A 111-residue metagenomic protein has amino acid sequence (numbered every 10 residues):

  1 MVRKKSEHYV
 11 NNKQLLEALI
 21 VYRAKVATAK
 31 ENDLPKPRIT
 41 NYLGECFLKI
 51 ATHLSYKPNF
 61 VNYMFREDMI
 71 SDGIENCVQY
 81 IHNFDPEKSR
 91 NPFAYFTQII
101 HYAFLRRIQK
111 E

Functional and structural regions predicted by a protein language model:
M1-E111: Alpha-helical promoter-recognition and RNA polymerase-docking modules of transcription initiation factors, dominated by
